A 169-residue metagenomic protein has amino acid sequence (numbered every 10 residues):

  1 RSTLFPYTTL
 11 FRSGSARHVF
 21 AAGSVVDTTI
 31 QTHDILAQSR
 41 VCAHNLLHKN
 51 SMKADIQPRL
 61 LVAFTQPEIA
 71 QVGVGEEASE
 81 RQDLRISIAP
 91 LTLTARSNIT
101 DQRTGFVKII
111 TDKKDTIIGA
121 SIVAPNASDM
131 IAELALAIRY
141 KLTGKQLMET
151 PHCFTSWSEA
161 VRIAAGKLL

Functional and structural regions predicted by a protein language model:
R1-T9: Single conserved hydrophobic/aromatic residue that forms the stacking wall/gate of nucleotide- or nucleobase-binding
F11-I30, K114-I117: Short FAD-binding loop at a beta-strand-to-alpha-helix junction that anchors the flavin cofactor in diverse
A21, L36, R85-I88: General beta-strand structural signal in soluble alpha/beta enzymes
T29-H33, G73-V74: Active-site metal-coordination segments of metallo-dependent hydrolases
H33-Q57, D83, Y140: Internal hydrophobic alpha-helix adjacent to the cofactor/substrate pocket in enzyme cavities
L47, F64-L169: Flexible, glycine-rich terminal cap/loop adjacent to redox cofactors in electron-transfer oxidoreductases
M52-E68: Flexible, acidic loop-helix segments that line cofactor/substrate-binding pockets
